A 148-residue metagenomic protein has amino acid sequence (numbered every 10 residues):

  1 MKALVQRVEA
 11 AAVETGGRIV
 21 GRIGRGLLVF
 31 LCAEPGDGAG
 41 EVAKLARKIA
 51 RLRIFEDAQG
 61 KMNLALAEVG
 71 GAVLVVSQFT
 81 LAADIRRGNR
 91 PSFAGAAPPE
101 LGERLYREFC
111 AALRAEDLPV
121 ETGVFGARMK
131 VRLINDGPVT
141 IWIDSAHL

Functional and structural regions predicted by a protein language model:
M1-G88, R104-L148: N-terminal, polar/charged subdomain of small-to-medium soluble alpha/beta proteins
R87-P98: A charged helix-plus-loop insertion that forms the helical arch/lid used to bind and gate nucleic-acid substrates
L101: Conserved acidic
